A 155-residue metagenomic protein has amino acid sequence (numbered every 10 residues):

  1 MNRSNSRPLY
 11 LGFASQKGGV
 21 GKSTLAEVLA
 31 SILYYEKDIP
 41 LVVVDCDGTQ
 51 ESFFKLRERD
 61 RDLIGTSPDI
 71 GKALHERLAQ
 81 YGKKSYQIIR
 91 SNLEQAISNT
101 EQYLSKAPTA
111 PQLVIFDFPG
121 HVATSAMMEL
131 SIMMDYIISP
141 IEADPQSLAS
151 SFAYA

Functional and structural regions predicted by a protein language model:
M1-S15: Extreme N-terminal, non-catalytic leader segments that precede Walker-type/kinase nucleotide-binding cores
Y10, A30, M127: Generic structural marker for isolated residues within well-ordered, non-membrane alpha-helices of soluble domains
A14-V20, Y35-V114: P-loop/Walker-type NTP enzyme "switch/lid" segment
T24-L25, L29: Hydrophobic positions on the alpha1 helix immediately C-terminal to the Walker A/P-loop
A30, Y34-Y35, S131: Gly/Ala-rich phosphate-binding loop of Rossmann-like dinucleotide-binding domains, activating on the conserved
V42, L113, P119-A155: Conserved catalytic-core segment of NTP-binding enzymes
